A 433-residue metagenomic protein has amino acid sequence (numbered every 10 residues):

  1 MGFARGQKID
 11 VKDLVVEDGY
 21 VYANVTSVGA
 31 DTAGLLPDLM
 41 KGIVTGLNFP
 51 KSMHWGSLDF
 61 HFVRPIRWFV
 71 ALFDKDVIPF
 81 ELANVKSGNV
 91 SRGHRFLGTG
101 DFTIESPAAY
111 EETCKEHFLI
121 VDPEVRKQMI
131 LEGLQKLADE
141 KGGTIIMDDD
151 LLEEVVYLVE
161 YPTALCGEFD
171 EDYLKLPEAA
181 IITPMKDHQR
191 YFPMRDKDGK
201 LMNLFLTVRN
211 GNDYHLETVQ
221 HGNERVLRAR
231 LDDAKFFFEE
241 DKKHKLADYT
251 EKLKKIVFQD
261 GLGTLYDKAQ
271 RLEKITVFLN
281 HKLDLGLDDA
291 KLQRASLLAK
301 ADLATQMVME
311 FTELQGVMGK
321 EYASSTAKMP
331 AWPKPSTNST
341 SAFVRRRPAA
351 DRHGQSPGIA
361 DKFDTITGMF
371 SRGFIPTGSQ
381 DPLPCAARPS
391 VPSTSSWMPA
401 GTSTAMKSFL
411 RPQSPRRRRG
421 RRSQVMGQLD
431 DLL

Functional and structural regions predicted by a protein language model:
M1-L433: Amphipathic alpha-helical "coupling" segments that flank catalytic cores
